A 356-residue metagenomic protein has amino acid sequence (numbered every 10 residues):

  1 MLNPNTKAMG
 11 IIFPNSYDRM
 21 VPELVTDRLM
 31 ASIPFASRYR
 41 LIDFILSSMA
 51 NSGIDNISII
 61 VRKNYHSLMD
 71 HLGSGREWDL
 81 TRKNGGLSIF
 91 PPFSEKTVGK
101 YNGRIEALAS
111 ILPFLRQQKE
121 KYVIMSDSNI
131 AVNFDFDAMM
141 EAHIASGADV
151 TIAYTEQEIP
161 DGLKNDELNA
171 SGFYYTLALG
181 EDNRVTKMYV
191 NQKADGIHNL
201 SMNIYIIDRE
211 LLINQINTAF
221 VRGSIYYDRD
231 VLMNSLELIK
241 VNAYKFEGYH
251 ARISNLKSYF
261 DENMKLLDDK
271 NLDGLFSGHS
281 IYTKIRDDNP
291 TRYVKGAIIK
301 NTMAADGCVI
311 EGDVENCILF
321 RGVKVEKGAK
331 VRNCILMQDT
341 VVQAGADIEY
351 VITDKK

Functional and structural regions predicted by a protein language model:
M1-N263: Unchanged
M1-P14, E210, T218-K356: Left-handed beta-helix
